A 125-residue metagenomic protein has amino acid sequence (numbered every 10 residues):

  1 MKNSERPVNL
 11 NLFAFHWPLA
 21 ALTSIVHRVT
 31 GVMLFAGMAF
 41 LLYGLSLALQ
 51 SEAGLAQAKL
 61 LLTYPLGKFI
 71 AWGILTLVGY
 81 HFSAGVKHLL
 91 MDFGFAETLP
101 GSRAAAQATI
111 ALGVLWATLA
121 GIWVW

Functional and structural regions predicted by a protein language model:
M1-W125: Membrane-embedded alpha-helical bundles that constitute the cytochrome b-like, heme-associated redox core of multi-pass
